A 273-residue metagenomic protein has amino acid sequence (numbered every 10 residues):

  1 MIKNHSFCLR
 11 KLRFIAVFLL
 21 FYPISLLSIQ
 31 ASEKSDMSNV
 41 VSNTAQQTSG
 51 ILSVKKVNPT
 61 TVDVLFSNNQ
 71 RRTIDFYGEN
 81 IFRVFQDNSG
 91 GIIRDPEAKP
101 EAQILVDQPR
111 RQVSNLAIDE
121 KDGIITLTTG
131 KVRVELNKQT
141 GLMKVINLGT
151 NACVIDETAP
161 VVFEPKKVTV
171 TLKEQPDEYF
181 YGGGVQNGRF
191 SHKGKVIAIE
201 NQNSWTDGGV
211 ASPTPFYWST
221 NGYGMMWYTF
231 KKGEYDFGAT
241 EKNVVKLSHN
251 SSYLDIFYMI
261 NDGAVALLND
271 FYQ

Functional and structural regions predicted by a protein language model:
M1-I2, L19, E33, K144: Intrinsic disorder/low-complexity signature
M1-R10: N-terminal secretory signal peptides that target proteins for export/translocation
F7, F14-V17, D87, A98: General helical structural elements
I15-S25: Bacterial N-terminal signal peptides
I29-Q273: N-terminal accessory segment at the very beginning of proteins
